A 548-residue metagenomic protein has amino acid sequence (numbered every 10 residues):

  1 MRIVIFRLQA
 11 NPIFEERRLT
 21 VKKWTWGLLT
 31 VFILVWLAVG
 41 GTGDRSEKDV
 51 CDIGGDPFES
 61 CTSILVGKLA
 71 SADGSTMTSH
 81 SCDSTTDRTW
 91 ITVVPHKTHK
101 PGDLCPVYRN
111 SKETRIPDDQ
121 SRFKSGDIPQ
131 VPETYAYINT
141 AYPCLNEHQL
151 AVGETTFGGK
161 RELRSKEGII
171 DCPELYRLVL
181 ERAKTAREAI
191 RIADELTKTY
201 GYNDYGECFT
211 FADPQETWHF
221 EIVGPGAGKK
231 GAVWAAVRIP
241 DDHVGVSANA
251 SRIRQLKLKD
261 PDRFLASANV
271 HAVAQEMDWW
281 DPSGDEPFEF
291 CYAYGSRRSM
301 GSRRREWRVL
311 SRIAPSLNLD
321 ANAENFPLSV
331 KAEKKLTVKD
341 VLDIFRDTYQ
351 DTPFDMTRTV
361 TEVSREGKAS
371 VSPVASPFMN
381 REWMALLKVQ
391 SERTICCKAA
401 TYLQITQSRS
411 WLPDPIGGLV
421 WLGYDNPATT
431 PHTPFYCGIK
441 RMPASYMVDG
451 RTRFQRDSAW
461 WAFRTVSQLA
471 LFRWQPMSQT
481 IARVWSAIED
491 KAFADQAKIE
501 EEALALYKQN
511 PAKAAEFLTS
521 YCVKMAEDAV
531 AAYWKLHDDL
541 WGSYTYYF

Functional and structural regions predicted by a protein language model:
I3-T20: Short, Lys/Arg-enriched N-terminal segments with co-localized hydrophobic residues within the first ~10-30 amino acids
L19-L28: Bacterial N-terminal signal peptides that target proteins for export
L34-D49: Bacterial Sec-dependent signal peptides at the C-terminal "C-region" and cleavage site
K48-C172, I192-K339: A contiguous strand-loop segment
Y176-R182: Short, well-ordered beta-strand elements within core beta-sheets of diverse protein domains
Q275-I416: Glycine-rich, aromatic-lined ligand/substrate-binding cores of catalytic and carbohydrate-binding domains
V371-E500: Substrate-recognition/cap regions that form aromatic- and gly/pro-loop-enriched pockets for small-molecule ligands
W485-F548: Histidine-centered catalytic/metal-binding microenvironments
